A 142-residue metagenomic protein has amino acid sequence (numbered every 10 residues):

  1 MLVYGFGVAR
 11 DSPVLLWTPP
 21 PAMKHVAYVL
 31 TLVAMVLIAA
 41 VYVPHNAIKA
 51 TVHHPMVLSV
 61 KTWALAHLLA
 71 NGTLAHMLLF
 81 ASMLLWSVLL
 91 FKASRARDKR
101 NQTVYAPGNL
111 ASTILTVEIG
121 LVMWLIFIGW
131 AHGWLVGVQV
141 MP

Functional and structural regions predicted by a protein language model:
M1-H53, L58-P142: Membrane-anchoring alpha-helices and their flanking helix-loop junctions
